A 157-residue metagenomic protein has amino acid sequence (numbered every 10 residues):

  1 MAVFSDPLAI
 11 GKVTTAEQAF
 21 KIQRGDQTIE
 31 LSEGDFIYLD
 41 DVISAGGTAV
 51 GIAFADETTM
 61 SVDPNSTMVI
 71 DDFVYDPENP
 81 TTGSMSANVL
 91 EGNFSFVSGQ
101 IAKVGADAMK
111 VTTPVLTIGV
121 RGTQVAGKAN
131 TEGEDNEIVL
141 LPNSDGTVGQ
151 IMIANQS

Functional and structural regions predicted by a protein language model:
M1-A49, F54-Q156: Flexible, surface-exposed loop/linker segments and immediately adjacent secondary-structure boundaries
